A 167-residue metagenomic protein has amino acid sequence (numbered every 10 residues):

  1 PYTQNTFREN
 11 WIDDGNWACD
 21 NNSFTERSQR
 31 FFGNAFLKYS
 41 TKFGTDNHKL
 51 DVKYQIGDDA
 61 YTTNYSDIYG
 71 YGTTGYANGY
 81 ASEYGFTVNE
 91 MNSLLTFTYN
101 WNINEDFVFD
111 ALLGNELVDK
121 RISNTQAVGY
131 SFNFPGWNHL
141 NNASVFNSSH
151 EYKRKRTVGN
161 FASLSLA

Functional and structural regions predicted by a protein language model:
P1-F32, K155: Acidic/polar loop-and-plug regions of large Gram-negative outer-membrane beta-barrel proteins
T25-E26, R30, G70, T74-A167: Outer-membrane beta-barrel transmembrane domain signature of Gram-negative proteins, especially the mid-to-C-terminal
A35, V52-I56, A111-L113: Membrane-embedded beta-strand positions of outer-membrane beta-barrel proteins
Y39-T41, D58, W101, L117: Short beta-strand segments enriched in hydrophobic/aromatic residues within well-folded beta-rich domains
K42-L50, N102-F109: Short loop/turn motifs that connect adjacent beta-strands in outer-membrane beta-barrel proteins
K49-K53, I68: Composition- and surface-driven signal marking solvent-exposed, interaction-prone regions in large proteins
L50, G57-Y61, M91-S93: Long, contiguous hydrophobic alpha-helical segments, chiefly transmembrane helices and signal peptides
Q55-Y65, E116-S123: Structural signature of outer-membrane beta-barrel domains
